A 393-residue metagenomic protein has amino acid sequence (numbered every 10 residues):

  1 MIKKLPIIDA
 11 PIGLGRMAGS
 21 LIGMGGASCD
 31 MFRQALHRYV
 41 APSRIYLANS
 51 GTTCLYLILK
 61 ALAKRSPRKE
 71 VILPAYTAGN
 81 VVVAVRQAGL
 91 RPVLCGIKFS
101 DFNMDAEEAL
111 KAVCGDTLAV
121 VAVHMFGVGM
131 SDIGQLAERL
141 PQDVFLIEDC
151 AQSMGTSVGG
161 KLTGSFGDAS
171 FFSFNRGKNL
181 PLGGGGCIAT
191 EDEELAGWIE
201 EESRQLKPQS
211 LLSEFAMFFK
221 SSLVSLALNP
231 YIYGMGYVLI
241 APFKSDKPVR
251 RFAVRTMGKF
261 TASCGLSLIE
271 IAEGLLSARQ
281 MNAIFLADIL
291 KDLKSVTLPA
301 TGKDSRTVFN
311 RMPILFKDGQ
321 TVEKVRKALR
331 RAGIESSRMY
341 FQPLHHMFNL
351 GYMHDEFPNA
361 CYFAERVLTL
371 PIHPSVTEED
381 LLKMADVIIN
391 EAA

Functional and structural regions predicted by a protein language model:
M1-A27, P242-A253: N-terminal "arm"/small-domain region of PLP-dependent enzymes with the aminotransferase-like
C29-E70, G79, A84-R86, L94 (+1 more regions): Phosphate-binding glycine-rich loop
M31-A35, Y39-Y46, G51, T77 (+4 more regions): PLP-dependent aminotransferase class I/II
I58, E108-A112, V387: CheY-like receiver
A75, L94-K98: Short beta->alpha connector loops at strand-helix junctions that form conserved, small/polar/Pro-enriched
G89: Structured binding elements
S100-G197, T369: Active-site phosphate-binding strand-loop segment of PLP-dependent enzymes
